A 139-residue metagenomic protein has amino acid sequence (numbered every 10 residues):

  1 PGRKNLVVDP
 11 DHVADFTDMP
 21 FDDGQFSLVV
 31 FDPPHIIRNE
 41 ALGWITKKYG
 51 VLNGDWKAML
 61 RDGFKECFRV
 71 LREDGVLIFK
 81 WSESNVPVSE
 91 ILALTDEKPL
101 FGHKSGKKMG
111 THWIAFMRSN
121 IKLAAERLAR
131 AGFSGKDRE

Functional and structural regions predicted by a protein language model:
P1-E139: Class I S-adenosyl-L-methionine-dependent methyltransferase catalytic core
